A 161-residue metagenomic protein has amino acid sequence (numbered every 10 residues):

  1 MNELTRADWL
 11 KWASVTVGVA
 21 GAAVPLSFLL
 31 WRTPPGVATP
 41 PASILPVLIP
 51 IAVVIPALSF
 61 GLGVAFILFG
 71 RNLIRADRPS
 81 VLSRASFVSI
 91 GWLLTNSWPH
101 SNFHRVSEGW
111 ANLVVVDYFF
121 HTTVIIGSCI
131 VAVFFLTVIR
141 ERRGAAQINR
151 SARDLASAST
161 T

Functional and structural regions predicted by a protein language model:
M1-A23, T137-E141, L155-A156, T160: Cytosolic juxtamembrane helix and N-cap/initiation of the first transmembrane helix
E3, A65-S80, V131-R150: Cytoplasmic membrane-interface segments at the C-terminal ends of transmembrane helices
D8-V19, S43-P50, R84-S86, N112-V116: Alpha-helical membrane-anchoring segments
G18-G63, I67: Hydrophobic transmembrane helix segments
V19-L29, V88-H100: Aromatic-anchored segments of alpha-helical transmembrane domains
T33-I51, L93-F120: Interfacial non-cytosolic loop connecting adjacent transmembrane helices
S59-T95: Loop-to-transmembrane helix junctions at the membrane interface
S107-N149: Alpha-helical membrane-associated segments of multi-pass integral membrane proteins
